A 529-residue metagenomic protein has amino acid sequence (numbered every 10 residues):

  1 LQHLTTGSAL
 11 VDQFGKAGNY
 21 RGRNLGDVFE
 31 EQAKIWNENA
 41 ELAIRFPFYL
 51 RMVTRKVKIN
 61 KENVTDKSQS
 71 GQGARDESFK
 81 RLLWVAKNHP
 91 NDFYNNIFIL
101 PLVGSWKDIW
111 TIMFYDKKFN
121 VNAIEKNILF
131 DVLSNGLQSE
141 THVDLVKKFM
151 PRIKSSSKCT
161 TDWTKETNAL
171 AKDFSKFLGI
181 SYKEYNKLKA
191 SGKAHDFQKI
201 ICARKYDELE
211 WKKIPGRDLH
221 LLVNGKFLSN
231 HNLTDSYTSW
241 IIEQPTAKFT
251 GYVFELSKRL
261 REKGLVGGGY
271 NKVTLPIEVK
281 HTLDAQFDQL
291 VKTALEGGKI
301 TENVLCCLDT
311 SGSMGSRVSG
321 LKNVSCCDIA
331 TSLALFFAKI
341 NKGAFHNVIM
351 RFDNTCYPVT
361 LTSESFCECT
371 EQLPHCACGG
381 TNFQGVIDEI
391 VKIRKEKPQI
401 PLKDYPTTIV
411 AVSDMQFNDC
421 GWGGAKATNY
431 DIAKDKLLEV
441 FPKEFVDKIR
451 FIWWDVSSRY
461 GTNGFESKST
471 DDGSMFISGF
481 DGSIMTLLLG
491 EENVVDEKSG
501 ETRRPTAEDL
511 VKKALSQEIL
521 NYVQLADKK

Functional and structural regions predicted by a protein language model:
L1-I329, K339-K529: Long lumenal/extracellular ectodomains of secretory and single-pass membrane proteins
